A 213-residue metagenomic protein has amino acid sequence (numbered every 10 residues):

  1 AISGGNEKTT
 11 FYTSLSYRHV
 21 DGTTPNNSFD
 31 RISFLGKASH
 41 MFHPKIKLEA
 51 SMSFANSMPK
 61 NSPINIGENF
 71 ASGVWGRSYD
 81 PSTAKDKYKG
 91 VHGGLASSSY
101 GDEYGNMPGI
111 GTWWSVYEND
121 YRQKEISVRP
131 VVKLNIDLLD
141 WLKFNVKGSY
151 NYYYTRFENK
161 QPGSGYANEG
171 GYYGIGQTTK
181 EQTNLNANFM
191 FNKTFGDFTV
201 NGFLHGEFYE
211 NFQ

Functional and structural regions predicted by a protein language model:
A1, G22-N27, S33-S127, N145-Q213: Surface-exposed loop/interface segments of Gram-negative outer-membrane beta-barrel transport/assembly proteins
G4-K8, Y17, K193-D197: A generic beta-sheet turn/junction motif
E7-F11, Y154-F157: Short coil-to-beta-strand
Y12-S14, E49: Periplasmic plug
L15-D21: Transmembrane beta-strand segments that form the barrel wall of outer-membrane beta-barrel proteins
P130-I136, Y150: Alpha-helical support elements that line or immediately flank enzyme active sites and cofactor-binding pockets
